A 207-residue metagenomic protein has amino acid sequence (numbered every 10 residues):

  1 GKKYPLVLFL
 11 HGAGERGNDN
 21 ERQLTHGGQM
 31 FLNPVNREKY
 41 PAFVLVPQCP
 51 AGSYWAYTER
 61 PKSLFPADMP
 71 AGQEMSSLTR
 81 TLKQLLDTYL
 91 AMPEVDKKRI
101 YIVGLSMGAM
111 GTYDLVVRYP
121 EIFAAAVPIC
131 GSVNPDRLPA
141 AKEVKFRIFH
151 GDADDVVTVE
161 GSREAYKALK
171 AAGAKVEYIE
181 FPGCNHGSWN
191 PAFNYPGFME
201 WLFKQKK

Functional and structural regions predicted by a protein language model:
G1-K2, W55-L105: Gly/Ser-rich "nucleophile elbow"/oxyanion-hole loop immediately N-terminal to the catalytic nucleophile in hydrolases
K2-G14: Short beta-strand element of the alpha/beta-hydrolase
K2-Y4, N18-R22, W55-R60, D114-L115 (+4 more regions): Short, solvent-exposed loop/turn and secondary-structure capping segments
A13-T79: Active-site machinery of serine-nucleophile hydrolases
T25-V35, C130-P139, E160, E164: Alpha-helical scaffolding within the catalytic cores of extracellular/periplasmic polymer-degrading hydrolases
Y40, A141-F146: Short, proline-enriched alpha-helix->beta-strand connector loops that line the catalytic pocket of alpha/beta-hydrolase
D87-A141: Primarily recognizes the serine-hydrolase "nucleophile elbow" in alpha/beta-hydrolase and SGNH/GDSL folds
I129, K145-K207: C-terminal catalytic histidine-bearing segment of alpha/beta-hydrolase fold enzymes
